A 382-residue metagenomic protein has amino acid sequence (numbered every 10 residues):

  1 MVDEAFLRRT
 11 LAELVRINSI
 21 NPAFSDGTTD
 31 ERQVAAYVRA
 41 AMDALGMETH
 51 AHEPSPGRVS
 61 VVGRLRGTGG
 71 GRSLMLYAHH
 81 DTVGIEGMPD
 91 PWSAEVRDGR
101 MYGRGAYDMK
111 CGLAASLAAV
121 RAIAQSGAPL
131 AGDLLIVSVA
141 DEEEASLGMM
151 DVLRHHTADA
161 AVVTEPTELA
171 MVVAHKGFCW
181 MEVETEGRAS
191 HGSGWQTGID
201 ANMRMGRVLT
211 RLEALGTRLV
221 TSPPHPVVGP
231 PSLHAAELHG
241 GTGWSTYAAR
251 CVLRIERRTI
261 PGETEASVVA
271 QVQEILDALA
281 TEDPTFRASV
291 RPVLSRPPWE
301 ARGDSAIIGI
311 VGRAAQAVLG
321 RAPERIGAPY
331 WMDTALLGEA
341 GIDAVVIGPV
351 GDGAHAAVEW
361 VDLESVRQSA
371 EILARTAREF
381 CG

Functional and structural regions predicted by a protein language model:
M1-V2, S55, V173, W180-G382: Metal-dependent amide/peptide-bond hydrolase catalytic core, centered on the "pita-bread" metallohydrolase fold
V2-R104, Q125, P129-L130, T334: Acidic/His- and Gly-rich active-site-bordering loop/insert found across diverse amide/peptide-bond hydrolases
L14, N18, M42, E165 (+2 more regions): Residue-level signal for inorganic ion chemistry
S73-M75, M101, D159-V163, E182 (+1 more regions): Short glycine-aspartate micro-motif
Y77-A78, V137-V139, V162-E165, E184-E186 (+1 more regions): Short beta-strand segments
H79-T82, M88, P166-L169, G177 (+1 more regions): Short glycine-enriched loops at secondary-structure junctions
R100-A115, H191: Glycine/serine-rich anion-binding loops at beta->alpha junctions that coordinate negatively charged ligand groups
M109-K110, A114-K176, W180, C381-G382: Acidic/histidine-rich catalytic neighborhood of metal-dependent amide-processing enzymes
